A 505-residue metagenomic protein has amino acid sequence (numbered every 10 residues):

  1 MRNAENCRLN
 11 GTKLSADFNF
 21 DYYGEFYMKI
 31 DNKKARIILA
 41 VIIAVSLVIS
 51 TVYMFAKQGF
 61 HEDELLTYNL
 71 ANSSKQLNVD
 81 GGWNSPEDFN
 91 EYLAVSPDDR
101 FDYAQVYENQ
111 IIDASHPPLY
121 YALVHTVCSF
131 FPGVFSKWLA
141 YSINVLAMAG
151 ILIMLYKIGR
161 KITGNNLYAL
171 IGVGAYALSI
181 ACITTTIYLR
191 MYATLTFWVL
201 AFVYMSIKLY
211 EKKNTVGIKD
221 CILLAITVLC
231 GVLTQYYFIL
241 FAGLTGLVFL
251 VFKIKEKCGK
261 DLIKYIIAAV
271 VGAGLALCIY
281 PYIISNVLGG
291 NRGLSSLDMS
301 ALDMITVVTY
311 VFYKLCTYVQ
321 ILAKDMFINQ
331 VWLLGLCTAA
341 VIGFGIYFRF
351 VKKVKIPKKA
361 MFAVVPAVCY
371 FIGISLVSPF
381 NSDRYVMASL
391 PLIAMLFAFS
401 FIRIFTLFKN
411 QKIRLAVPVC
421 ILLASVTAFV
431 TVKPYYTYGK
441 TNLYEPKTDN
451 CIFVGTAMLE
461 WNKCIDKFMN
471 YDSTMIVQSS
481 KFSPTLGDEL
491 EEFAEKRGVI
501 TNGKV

Functional and structural regions predicted by a protein language model:
G24, M205-I222, L240-G274: Perimembrane helix-loop-helix junctions
D31-A35, Y156, R160-L167, K213-I218 (+4 more regions): Membrane-interface helix-loop-helix junctions at transmembrane boundaries of multi-pass membrane enzymes, predominantly
A35-V95, V271-N286: Transmembrane signal-anchor helices characteristic of membrane glycosylation enzymes that use polyprenol
A40-I43, V270, F401-T431: Signature aromatic-anchored transmembrane alpha helix within multi-pass, membrane-resident enzymes that catalyze glycan
T126, M154-K157, G174-L178, C182 (+3 more regions): Specific aromatic-rich, kink-prone transmembrane helix
L139-T163, A201, G345-F348: Transmembrane-helix motifs of polytopic, lipid-linked glycan transferases
L170-G172, L223, V228, A269-A273 (+4 more regions): Transmembrane alpha-helix segments characteristic of polytopic inner-membrane glycan-assembly/cell-envelope
L195, L240, L336, P357 (+2 more regions): Hydrophobic/aromatic-rich transmembrane helices and adjacent perimembrane loops
